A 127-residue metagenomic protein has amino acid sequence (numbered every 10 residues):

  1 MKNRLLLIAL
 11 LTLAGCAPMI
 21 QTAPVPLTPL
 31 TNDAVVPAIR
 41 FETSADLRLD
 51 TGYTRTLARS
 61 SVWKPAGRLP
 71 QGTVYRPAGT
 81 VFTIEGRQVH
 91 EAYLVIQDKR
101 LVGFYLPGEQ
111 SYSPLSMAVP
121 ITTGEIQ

Functional and structural regions predicted by a protein language model:
M1-K2, S60: Intrinsically disordered regions, especially transient/low-confidence alpha-helical propensity segments and coil-helix
K2-I8: Sec-dependent signal peptide recognition, specifically the positively charged N-region followed immediately by
T12-G15: C-terminal motif of bacterial Sec signal peptides marking the signal peptidase cleavage site
A17-I20: Bacterial signal peptide processing site
T22-P29: Short, low-complexity, disordered segments immediately C-terminal to signal peptides in bacterial exported proteins
D33-Q97: Mature extracytoplasmic domains of secretory-pathway proteins
D98-Q127: C-terminal partner/receptor-binding element of secreted or periplasmic proteins
